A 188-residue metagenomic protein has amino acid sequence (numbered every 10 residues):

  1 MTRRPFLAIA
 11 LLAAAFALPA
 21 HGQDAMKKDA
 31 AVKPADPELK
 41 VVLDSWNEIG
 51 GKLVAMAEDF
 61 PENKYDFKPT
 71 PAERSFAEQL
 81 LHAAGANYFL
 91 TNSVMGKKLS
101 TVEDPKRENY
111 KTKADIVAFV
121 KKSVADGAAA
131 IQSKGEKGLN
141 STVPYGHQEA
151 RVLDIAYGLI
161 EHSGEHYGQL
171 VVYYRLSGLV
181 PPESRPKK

Functional and structural regions predicted by a protein language model:
M1-I9: Bacterial N-terminal signal peptides that target proteins for export
A8-P19: Bacterial N-terminal signal peptides
H21-Q23: Boundary of Sec targeting at the N-terminus
K28-E38, G96-N109: Acidic/histidine-rich, surface-exposed loop or edge segments in extracytoplasmic proteins
L43-N47, V54, K64-P105, P144-K188: Short, contiguous alpha-helical
S45, E108-P144, R151-E165: Acidic/histidine-rich alpha-helical segments that form the ligand environment of transition-metal centers
